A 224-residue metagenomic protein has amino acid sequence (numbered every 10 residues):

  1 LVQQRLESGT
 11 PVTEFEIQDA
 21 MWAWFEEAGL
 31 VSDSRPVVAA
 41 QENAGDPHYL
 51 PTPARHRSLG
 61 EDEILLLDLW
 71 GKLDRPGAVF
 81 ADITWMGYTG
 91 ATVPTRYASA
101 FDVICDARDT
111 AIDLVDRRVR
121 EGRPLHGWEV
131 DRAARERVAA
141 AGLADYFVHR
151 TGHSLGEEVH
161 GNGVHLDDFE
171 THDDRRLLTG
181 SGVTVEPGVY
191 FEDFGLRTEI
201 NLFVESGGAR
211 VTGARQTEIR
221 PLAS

Functional and structural regions predicted by a protein language model:
L1-S224: Active-site neighborhoods and metal-handling regions in enzymes and metal-associated proteins
